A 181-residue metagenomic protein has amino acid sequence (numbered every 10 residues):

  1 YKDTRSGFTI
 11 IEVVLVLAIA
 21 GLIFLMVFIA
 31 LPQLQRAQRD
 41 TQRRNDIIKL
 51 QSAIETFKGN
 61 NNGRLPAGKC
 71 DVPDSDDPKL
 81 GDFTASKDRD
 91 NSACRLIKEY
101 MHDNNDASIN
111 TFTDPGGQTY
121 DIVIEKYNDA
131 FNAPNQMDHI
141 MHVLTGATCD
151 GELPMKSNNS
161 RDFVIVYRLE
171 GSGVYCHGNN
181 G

Functional and structural regions predicted by a protein language model:
Y1-D3, T119, M137, F163: Intrinsic disorder/low-complexity segments enriched in polar/small residues
T4-Q35, R39: N-terminal single-pass transmembrane signal-anchor helix
R5, Q42, S157-S160: A generic fold-level signal
P32, S52-P73, H102-D106: Alpha-helix exit/C-cap motif
R36-L50: Membrane-proximal amphipathic alpha-helices that sit immediately adjacent to an N-terminal transmembrane/signal-anchor
G68-T148: Acidic, glycine-rich loop-and-strand cores that form catalytic or ligand-binding grooves in diverse globular domains
H142-G181: Short, surface-exposed interaction loops/tails
